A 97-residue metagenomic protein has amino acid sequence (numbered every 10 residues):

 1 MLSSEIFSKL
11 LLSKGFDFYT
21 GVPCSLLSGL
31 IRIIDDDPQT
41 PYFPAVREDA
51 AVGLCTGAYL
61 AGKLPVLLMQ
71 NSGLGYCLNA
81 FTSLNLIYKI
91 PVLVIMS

Functional and structural regions predicted by a protein language model:
M1-S97: Thiamine diphosphate
